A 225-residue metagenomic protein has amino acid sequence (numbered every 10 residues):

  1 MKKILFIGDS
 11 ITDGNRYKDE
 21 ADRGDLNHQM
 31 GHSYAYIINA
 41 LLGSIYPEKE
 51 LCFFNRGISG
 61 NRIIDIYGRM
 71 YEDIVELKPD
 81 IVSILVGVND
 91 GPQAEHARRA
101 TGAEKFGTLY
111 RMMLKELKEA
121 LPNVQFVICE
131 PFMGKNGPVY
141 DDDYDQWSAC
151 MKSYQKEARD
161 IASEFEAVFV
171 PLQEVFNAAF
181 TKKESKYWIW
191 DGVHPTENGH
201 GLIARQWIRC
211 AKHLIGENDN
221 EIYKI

Functional and structural regions predicted by a protein language model:
M1-R56, Y71-K78: Serine-esterase "nucleophile elbow" of acetyl-processing enzymes
I37-K49, D65-I225: Alpha-helical cap/lid subdomain in secreted, periplasmic, or secretory-pathway luminal O-acyl-processing enzymes
I58-I63: Functional beta-strand-loop-alpha-helix junction segments that form "active/interaction loops" within catalytic
